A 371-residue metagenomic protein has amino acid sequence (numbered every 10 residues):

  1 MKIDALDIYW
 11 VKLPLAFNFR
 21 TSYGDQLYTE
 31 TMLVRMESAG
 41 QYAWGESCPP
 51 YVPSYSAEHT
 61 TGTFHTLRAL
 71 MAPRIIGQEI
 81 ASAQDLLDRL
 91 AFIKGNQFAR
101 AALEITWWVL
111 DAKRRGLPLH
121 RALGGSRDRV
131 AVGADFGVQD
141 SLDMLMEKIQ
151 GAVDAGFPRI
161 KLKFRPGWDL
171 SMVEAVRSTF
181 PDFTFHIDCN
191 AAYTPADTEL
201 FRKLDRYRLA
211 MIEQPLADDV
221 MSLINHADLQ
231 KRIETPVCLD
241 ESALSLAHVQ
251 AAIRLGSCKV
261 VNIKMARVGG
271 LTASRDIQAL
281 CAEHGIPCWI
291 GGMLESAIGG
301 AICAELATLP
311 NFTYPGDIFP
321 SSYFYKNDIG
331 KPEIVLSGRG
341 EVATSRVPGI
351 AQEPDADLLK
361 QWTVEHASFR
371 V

Functional and structural regions predicted by a protein language model:
K2-H186, N190-P195, E199, K203-R206 (+2 more regions): N-terminal capping/lid subdomain adjacent to the active-site entrance of alpha/beta enzymes
S38, P49, R267, L294-S296 (+1 more regions): Glycine-rich beta-alpha junction loops
D111-A112, Q230, C281, A307: A generic structural signal for well-ordered alpha-helical segments
A134, N262, D317-P320: Structural signal for conserved beta-strand scaffold positions within catalytic alpha/beta enzyme cores
L162, G167-G299, D328: Catalytic core of soluble alpha/beta enzymes
S296-I334, V347-G349: Active-site pocket-lining/capping segments in soluble small-molecule metabolic enzymes
